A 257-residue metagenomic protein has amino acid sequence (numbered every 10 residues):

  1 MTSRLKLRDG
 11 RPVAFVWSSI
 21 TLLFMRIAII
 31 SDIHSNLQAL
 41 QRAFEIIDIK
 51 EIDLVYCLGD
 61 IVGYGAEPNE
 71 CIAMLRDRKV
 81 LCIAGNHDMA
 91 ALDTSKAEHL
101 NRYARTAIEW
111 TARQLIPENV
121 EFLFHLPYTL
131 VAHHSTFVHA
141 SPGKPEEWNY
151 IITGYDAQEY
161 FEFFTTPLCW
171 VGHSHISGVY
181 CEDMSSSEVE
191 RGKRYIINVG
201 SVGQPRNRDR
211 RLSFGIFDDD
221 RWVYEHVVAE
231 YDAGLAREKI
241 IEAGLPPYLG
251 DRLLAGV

Functional and structural regions predicted by a protein language model:
I20-V80, K239, P247: N-terminal active-site segment of His-dependent metallophosphoesterases
M25-A28, V131-F137, R191-R194, W222: Beta-strand-turn-beta hairpins that frame and shape the catalytic cleft of phosphate-ester-processing enzymes
I30-S31, V55-D60, C82-N86, V138 (+3 more regions): Active-site neighborhood of phospho(di)ester-bond hydrolases with catalytic His/Asp-centered motifs
H34-A39, G63-G65, M89-L92, P145 (+2 more regions): Active-site environment of divalent metal-dependent phosphoester hydrolases
C71-I72, D77-V138, K144, W148-L168: Active-site neighborhood of divalent metal-dependent phosphoester bond hydrolases
G154-S186, R194-I196: Anionic-ligand binding region
E182-V257: Acidic, His/Gly-rich catalytic cores of divalent-metal-dependent hydrolytic chemistry
